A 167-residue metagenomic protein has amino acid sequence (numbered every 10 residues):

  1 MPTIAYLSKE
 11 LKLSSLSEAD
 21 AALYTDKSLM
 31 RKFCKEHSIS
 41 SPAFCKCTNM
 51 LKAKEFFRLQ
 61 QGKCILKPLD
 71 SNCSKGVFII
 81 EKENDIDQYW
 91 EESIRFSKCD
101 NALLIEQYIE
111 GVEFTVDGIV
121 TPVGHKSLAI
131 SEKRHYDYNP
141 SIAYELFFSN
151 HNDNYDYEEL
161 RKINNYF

Functional and structural regions predicted by a protein language model:
M1-N49, E55: Conserved N-proximal alpha/beta basic substrate-recognition cap immediately N-terminal to, or forming the N-lobe
P2-T3, Q88, T115: Phosphate- and divalent-cation-binding pockets in alpha/beta enzyme and binding domains that engage nucleotide-derived
I4-S8, F78, G118: Short amphipathic alpha-helical segments
L11-L13, F33-I39, K67-N72, S141-L146: Acidic/polar active-site rim loop that often engages polyanionic ligands
C34, F57-I80, S97-G111, V116 (+1 more regions): ATP-grasp fold ATP-binding core
C47, V77-K82, I119-T121: Short beta-strand-to-turn element immediately C-terminal to the catalytic PLP-Schiff-base lysine in fold type I
E55-F56, Y89: CheY-like receiver
N84, Q107-F167: ATP-dependent carboxylate/phosphate-activation module, predominantly the ATP-grasp catalytic core and closely related
